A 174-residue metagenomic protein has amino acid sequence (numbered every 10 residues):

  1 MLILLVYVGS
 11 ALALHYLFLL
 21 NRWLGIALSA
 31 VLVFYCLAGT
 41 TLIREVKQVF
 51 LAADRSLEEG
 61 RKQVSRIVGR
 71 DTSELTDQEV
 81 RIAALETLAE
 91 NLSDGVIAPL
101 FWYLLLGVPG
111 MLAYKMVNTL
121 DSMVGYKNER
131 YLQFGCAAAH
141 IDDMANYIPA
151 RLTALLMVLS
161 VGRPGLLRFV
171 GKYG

Functional and structural regions predicted by a protein language model:
M1-L112, G125-G174: Hydrophobic alpha-helical transmembrane segments
M116, L120, V124: Active-site His/Glu-centered metal-binding helix of metallohydrolases
